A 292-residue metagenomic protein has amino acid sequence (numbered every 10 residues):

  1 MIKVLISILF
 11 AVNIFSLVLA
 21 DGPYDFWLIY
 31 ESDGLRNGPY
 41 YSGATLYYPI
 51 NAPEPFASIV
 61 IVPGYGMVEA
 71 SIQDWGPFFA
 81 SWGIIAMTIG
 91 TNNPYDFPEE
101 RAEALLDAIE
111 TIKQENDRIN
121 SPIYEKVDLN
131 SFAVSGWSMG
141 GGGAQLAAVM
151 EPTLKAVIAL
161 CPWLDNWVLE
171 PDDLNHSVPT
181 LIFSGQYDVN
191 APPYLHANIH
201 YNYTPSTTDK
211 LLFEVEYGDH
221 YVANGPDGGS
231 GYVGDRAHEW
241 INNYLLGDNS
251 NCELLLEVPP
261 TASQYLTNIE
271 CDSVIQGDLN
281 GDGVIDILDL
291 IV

Functional and structural regions predicted by a protein language model:
L17-E54: N-terminal cap/lid segment of alpha/beta-hydrolase-fold proteins
N51-E54, E99-G142: Gly/Ser-rich "nucleophile elbow"/oxyanion-hole loop immediately N-terminal to the catalytic nucleophile in hydrolases
P55-G64: Short beta-strand element of the alpha/beta-hydrolase
A70-G90: Short amphipathic alpha-helix adjacent to the substrate-entry channel of hydrolases
A80, N175-E239, N243-D248: Active-site-adjacent alpha-helix of alpha/beta-hydrolase-fold enzymes
T91, I158-N166, G185-Y187: Active-site nucleophile loop of the alpha/beta-hydrolase fold
G143-A147: Hydrolases whose catalytic domains are alpha/beta-hydrolase-1, hotdog thioesterase, or metallo-beta-lactamase-like
L279-V292: Alpha-helical segments with a strong preference for the paired helices of cellulosomal dockerin domains
